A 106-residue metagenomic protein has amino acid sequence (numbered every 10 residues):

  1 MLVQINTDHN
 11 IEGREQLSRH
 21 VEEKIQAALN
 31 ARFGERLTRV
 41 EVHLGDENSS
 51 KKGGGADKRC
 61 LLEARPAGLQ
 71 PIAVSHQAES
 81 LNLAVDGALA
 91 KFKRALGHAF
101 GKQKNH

Functional and structural regions predicted by a protein language model:
M1-H106: N-terminal, polar/charged subdomain of small-to-medium soluble alpha/beta proteins
